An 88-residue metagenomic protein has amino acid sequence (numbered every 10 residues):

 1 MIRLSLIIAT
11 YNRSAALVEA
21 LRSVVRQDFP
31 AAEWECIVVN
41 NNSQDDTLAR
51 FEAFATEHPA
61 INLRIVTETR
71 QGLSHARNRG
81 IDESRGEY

Functional and structural regions predicted by a protein language model:
I2-S5, E35: Cell-envelope/extracellular polymer assembly enzymes that use nucleotide-activated donors
R13-R26: Short, well-formed alpha-helical segments that are part of the catalytic scaffolds of diverse glycosyltransferases
A15-V18, D45-A53: Acidic helix N-cap motif at the loop->helix transition within catalytic regions of sugar-transfer enzymes
S23, N40-A49: A conserved acidic beta->alpha catalytic loop
D28-A31, T56-I61: Short helix-capping segments at alpha-helix termini
E33-N42, R64-E68: Short beta-strand/loop segment that forms part of the nucleotide-sugar
E68-S84: Glycine-rich, basic loop-to-helix element that forms the pyrophosphate-binding segment of sugar-nucleotide handling
G86-Y88: Short acidic donor-binding loop at the edge of a beta-strand
